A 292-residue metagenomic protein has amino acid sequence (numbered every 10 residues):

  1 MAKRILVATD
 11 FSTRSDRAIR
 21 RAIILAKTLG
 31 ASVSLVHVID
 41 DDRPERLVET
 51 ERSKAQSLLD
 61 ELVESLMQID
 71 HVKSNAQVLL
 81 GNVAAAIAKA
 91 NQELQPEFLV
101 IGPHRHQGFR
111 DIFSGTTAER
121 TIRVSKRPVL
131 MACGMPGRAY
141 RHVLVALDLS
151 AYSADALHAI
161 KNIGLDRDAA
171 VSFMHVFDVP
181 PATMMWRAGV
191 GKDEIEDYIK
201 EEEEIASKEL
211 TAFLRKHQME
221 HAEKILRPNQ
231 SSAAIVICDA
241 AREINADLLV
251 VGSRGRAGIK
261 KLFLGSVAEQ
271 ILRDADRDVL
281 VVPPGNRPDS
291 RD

Functional and structural regions predicted by a protein language model:
M1, R14, T50-S57, E64-L99 (+3 more regions): Structural beta-alpha unit
M1-R52, R138, H142-D193, K200 (+4 more regions): Small/aliphatic-rich secondary-structure junction motif
R4, T28, A88-A139, A241-R291: Gly/Ser-rich helix-loop-strand patches that form or flank binding pockets for ribonucleotide-derived cofactors
A18-R21, A86, E209, V236: Well-ordered alpha-helical segments embedded in enzymatic catalytic cores
I19, E49-D60, K200-T211: Short, surface-exposed alpha-helical segments at coil->helix boundaries
I23, E64, E119, K161 (+3 more regions): Active-site phosphate/pyrophosphate- and oxyanion-stabilizing loops and adjacent acidic/basic residues in soluble
T50-K54, L94, T117-A118, L147-L149 (+3 more regions): Short, hinge-like loop/turn segments at secondary-structure boundaries
